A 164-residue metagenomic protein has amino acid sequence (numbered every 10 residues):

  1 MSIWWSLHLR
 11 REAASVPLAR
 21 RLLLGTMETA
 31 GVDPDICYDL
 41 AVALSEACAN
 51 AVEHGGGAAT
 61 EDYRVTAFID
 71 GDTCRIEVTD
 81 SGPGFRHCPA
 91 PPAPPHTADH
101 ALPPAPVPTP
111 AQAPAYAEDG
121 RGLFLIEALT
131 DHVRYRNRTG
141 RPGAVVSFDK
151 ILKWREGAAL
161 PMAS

Functional and structural regions predicted by a protein language model:
M1-S6, V52-S164: Conserved beta-strand-loop-beta-strand hairpin that lines the nucleotide-binding pocket of ATP/GTP-utilizing enzymes
S6-E12: HAMP-domain connector/hinge
L23-S45, A115-A117: Conserved short strand/loop->alpha-helix "switch" segment adjacent to the catalytic nucleotide/phosphoryl-transfer site
S45, A49, E53: Short alpha-helix lining the ATP-binding pocket of the histidine-kinase-like ATPase
